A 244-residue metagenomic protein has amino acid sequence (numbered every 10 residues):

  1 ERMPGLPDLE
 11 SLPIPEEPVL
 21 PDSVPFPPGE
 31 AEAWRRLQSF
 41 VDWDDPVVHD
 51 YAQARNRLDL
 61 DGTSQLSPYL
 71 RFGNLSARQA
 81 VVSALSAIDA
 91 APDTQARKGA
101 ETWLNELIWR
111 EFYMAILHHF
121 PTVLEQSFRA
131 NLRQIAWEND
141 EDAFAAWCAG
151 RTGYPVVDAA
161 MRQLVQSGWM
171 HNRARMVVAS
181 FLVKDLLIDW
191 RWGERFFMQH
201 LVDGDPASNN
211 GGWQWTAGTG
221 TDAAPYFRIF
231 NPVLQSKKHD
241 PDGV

Functional and structural regions predicted by a protein language model:
E1-S127, N131, H239-V244: Glycine/tryptophan-enriched, flexible segments
R36, Q65, A80, W103 (+5 more regions): Short, hydrophobic/aromatic alpha-helical segments in well-folded domains
S86, W109, H118, T122 (+5 more regions): Short, well-ordered loop/turn and helix-capping segments at boundaries between secondary-structure elements and domains
M114, H119, D142-I188: C-terminal substrate/ligand-recognition segments
T122-R151: Helix-loop-helix junctions that connect adjacent transmembrane helices in secondary transporters/permeases, recognized
L132-E138, F196-V244: C-terminal, helix-dominated tail/subdomain
M170-R173, L187-R195, D205-N210: Extended hydrophobic-aromatic, low-complexity segments
